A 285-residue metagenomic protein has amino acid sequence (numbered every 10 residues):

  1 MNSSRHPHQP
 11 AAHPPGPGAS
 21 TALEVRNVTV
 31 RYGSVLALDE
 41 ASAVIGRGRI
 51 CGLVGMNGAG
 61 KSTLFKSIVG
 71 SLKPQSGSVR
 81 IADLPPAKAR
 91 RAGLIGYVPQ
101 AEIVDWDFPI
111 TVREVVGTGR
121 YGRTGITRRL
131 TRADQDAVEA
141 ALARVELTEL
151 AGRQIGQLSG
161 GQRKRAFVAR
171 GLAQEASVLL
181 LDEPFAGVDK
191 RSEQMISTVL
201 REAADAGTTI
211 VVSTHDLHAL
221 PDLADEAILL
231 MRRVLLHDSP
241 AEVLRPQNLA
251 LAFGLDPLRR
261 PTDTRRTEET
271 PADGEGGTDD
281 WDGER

Functional and structural regions predicted by a protein language model:
V69: Helix-to-loop junction immediately C-terminal to a conserved catalytic motif
G77-R91: Conserved ABC transporter NBD signature motif
G117, R132-L150: Conserved ABC ATPase "signature" region
L179-D182: Catalytic Walker B motif of ABC-type/P-loop ATPase nucleotide-binding domains
L220-D222: A short, surface-exposed alpha-helical micro-motif characterized by mixed small hydrophobic and charged/polar residues
E226-P240: H-loop (His-switch) and adjacent beta-strand-loop-beta switch element of ABC-type ATPase nucleotide-binding domains
A241-R285: ABC ATPase nucleotide-binding domains
